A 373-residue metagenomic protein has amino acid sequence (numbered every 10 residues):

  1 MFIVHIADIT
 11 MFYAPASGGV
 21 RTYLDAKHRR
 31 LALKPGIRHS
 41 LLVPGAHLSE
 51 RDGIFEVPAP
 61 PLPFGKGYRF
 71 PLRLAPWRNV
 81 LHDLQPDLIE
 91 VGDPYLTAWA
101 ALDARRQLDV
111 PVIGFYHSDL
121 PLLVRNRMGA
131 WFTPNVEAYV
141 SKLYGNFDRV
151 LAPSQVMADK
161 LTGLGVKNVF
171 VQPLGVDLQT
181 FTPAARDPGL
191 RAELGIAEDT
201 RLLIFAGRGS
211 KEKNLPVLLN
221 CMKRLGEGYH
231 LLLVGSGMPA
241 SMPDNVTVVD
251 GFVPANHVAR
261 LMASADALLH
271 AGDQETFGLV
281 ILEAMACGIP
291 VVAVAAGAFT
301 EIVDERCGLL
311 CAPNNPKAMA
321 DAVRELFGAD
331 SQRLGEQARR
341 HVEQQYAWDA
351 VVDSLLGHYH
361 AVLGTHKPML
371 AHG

Functional and structural regions predicted by a protein language model:
M1-P58, K223, H372-G373: N-terminal subdomain of nucleotide-sugar transferases
P111, L122-K142: Nucleotide-sugar donor phosphate/pyrophosphate-binding loop at the beta->alpha transition of glycosyltransferases
E137-R186: Donor nucleotide-sugar binding/catalytic pocket of nucleotide-sugar-dependent glycosyltransferases
Y144, R260-A265: Short alpha-helical donor nucleotide-sugar binding micro-motif in glycosyltransferases
A197-K213, L219-K223: Conserved donor-binding/catalytic core segment of Leloir-type glycosyltransferases
G251, D304-E305, L309-P316, E325-D330: Conserved acidic donor-binding segment of nucleotide-sugar-dependent glycosyltransferases
D273: Aromatic "clamp/platform" in nucleotide-sugar-dependent glycosyltransferases that forms part of the donor/acceptor
I281, P290-A293: Short hydrophobic beta-strand element within catalytic cores of glycosyltransferases and related nucleotide-activated
